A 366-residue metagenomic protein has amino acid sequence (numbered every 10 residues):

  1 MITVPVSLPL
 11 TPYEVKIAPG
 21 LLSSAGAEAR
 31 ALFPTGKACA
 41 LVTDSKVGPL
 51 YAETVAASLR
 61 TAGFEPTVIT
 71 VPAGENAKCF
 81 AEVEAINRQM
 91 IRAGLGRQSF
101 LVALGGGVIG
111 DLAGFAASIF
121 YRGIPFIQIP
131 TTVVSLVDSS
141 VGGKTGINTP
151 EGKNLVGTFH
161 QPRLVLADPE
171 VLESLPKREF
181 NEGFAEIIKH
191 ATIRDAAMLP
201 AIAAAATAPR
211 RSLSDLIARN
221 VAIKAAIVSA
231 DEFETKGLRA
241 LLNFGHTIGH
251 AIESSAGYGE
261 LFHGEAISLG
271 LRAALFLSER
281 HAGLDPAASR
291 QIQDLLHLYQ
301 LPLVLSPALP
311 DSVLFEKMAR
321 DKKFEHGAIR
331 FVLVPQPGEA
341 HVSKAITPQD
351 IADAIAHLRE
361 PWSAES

Functional and structural regions predicted by a protein language model:
M1-S99: ATP/NTP phosphate-donor binding region
I2, A185-I188, L284-S366: C-terminal charged capping/lid subdomain of soluble metabolic enzymes
S7, A93-G96, I119-Y121, N148-T149 (+5 more regions): Solvent-exposed alpha-helices and their adjacent loops that cap or buttress functional pockets in soluble metabolic
R92, Q161-L164, E170-V171, K177 (+11 more regions): Generic secondary-structure signature for well-ordered alpha-helical cores
V108-F115, L136-V137, H250-A251: Short glycine/serine/threonine-rich phosphate/pyrophosphate-binding segments that cradle anionic phosphate groups
F115-T207: A glycine/threonine-rich phosphate-anchoring loop and its flanking beta-alpha core in nucleotide/phosphate-binding
A201-S312: Active-site segments that bind and position negatively charged phosphate/pyrophosphate groups
